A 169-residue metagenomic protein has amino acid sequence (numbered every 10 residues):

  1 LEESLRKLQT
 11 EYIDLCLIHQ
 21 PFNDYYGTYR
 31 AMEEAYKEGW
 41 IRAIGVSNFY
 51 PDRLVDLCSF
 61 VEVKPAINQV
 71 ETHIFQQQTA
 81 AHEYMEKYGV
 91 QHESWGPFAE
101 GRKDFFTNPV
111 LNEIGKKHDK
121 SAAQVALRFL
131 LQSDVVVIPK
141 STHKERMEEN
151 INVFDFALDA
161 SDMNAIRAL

Functional and structural regions predicted by a protein language model:
L1-L17, E34-E38: CE4/NodB-like, metal-dependent polysaccharide N-deacetylase domain that modifies extracellular/periplasmic N-acetylated
Q20-L169: Beta/alpha (TIM)-barrel catalytic core signal, keyed to glycine-rich beta->alpha loops juxtaposed to Asp/Glu that bind
